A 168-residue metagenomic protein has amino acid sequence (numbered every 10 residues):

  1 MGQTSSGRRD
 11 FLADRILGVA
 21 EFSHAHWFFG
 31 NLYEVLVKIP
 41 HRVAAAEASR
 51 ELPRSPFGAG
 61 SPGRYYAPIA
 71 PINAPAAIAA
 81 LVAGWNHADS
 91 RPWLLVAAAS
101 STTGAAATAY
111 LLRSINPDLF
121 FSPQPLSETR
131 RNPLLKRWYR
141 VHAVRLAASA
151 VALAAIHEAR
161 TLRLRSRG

Functional and structural regions predicted by a protein language model:
M1-R15, R163-G168: Basic/polar N-terminal segments that are highly enriched at the extreme N-terminus, encompassing both cleavable
T4, A13-R15, S23-N73, D118-L135: Interfacial loop at the N-terminal end of multi-pass membrane proteins
D10-A25, A83-G104: Interfacial segments of alpha-helical transmembrane regions
Y33, V82-D89, Y110-R113, E158-G168: Short hydrophobic alpha-helical membrane-entry/anchor segments
A67-L81, R145-L153: Core segments of transmembrane alpha-helices that mediate helix-helix packing or line hydrophobic substrate/ligand
A97-P117: Hydrophobic alpha-helical transmembrane segments of integral membrane proteins
L135-H142: Eukaryotic polytopic
A143-R160, R165: Terminal transmembrane helical module of multi-pass membrane proteins
